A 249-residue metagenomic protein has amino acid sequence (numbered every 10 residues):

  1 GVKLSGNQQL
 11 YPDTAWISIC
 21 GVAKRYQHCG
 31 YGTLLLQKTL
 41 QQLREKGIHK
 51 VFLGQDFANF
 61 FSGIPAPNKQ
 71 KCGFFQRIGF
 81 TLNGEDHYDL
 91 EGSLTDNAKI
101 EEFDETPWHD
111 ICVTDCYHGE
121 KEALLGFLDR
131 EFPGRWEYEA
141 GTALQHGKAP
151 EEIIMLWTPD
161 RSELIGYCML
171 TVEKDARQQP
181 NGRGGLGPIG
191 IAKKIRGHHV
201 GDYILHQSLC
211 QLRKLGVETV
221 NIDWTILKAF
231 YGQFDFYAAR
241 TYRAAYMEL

Functional and structural regions predicted by a protein language model:
G1, G84-D86, I165-G166, R240: A structural microfeature
G1-K24, I222-D223, D235-F236, R240-T241 (+1 more regions): Domain-start "cap" segments at the beginnings of catalytic or binding domains
G1-T14, F132-I191: A conserved beta-strand-loop-helix scaffold within acyl/acetyltransferase catalytic domains
I17, V51-G54, S62, L186 (+1 more regions): Conserved hydrophobic beta-strand within the GNAT/NAT acetyltransferase core sheet that lines the active-site cleft
V22, H28-E45, G187-I191, G197-C210 (+3 more regions): Conserved acetyl-CoA-binding loop-helix of GNAT-fold acetyltransferases
Q37-P107, A244-M247: Acyl-donor-binding surface of acyltransferase catalytic domains
I111-L124: A short beta-loop-alpha structural element at the N-terminal edge of CoA-dependent acyl/N-acetyltransferase catalytic
L125-D129: A conserved mid-domain beta-alpha-beta active-site/ligand-binding segment of alpha/beta enzyme cores
